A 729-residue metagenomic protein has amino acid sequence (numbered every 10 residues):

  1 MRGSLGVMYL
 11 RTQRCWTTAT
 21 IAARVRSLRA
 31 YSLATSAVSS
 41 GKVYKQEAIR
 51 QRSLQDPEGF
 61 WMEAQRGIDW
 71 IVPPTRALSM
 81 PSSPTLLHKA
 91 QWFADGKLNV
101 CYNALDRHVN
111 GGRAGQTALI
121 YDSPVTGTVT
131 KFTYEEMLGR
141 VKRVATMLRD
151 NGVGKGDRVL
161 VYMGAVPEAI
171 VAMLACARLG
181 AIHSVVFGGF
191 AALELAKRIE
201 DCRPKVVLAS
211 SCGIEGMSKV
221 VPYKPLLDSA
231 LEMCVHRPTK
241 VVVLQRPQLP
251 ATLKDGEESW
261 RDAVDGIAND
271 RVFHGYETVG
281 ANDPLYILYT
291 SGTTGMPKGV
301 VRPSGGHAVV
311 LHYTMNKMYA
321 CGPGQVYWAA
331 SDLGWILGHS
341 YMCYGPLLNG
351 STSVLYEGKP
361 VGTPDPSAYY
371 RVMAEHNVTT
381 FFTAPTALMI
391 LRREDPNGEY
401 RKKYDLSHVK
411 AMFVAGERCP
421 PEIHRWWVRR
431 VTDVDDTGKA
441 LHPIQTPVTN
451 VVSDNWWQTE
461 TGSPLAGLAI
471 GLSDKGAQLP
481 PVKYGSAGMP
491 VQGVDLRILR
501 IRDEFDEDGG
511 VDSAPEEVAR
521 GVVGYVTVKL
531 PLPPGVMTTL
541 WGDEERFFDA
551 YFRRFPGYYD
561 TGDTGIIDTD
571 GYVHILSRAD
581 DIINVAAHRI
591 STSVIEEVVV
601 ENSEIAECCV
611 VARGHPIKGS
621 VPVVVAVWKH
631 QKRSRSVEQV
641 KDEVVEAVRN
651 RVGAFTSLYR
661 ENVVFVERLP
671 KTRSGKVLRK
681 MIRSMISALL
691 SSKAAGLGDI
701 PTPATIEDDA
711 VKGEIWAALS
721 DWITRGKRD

Functional and structural regions predicted by a protein language model:
R2, Y9-F132, E136-T146, R237 (+4 more regions): N-lobe entry segment of adenylate-forming
C101-Y102, G115, L119-L174, A191-A196 (+3 more regions): Conserved AMP-binding/adenylate-forming core of the ANL superfamily
G115-T117, V241-L249, K254-Y289, M296 (+2 more regions): Conserved pre-ATP/AMP-binding loop-to-beta segment of ANL
V125-T128, I287-V300, M315: Conserved adenylation A10 loop of the ANL superfamily
V161, N282, G306, L311 (+1 more regions): Conserved AMP-binding loop of ANL adenylate-forming enzymes
V186-S211, L227, A374, F381 (+5 more regions): AMP-binding/adenylate-forming catalytic core of the ANL superfamily
A192, A196-E258, P323-G324, N349 (+2 more regions): Conserved adenylate-forming
K240, I583, C609-H615, V623-V625 (+1 more regions): Conserved C-terminal "lid"/linker of ANL adenylate-forming enzymes
